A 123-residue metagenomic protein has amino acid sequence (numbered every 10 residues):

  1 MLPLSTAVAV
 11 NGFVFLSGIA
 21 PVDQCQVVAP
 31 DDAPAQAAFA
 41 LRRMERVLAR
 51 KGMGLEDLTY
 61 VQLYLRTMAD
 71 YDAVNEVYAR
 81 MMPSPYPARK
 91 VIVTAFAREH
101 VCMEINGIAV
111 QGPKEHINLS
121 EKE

Functional and structural regions predicted by a protein language model:
M1-E123: Short, polar/acidic, helix-capping and beta-turn segments at strand->helix junctions that line the mouths
